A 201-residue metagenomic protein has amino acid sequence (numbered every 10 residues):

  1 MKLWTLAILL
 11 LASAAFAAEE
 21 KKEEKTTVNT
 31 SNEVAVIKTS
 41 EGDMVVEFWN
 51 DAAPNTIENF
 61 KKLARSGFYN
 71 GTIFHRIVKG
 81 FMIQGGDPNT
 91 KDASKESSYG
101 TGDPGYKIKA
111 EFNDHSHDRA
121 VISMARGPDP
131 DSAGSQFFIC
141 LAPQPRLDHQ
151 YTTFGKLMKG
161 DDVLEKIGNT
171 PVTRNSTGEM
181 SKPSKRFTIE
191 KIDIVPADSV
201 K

Functional and structural regions predicted by a protein language model:
W4-A12: Sec-dependent N-terminal signal peptides
A15-K201: Cyclophilin-like peptidyl-prolyl cis-trans isomerases
